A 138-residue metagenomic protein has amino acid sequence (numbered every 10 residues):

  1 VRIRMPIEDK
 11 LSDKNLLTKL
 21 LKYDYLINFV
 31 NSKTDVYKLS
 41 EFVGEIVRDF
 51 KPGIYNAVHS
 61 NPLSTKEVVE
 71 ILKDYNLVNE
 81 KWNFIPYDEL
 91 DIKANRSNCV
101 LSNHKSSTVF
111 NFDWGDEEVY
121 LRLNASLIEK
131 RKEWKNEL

Functional and structural regions predicted by a protein language model:
V1, L26-I27, A57, I85 (+1 more regions): Hydrophobic residues at beta-strand termini and immediately following loops that shape nucleotide-binding pockets
V1-K38: NAD(P)-dependent short-chain dehydrogenase/reductase
R2-I3, H59, S102: A secondary-structure boundary/capping signal
N15-K19, Y25, K38-E45, E67-I71 (+2 more regions): Alpha-helical elements of Rossmann-like donor-binding domains used by nucleotide-donor carbohydrate transfer enzymes
N31-T34, L63, L101: Residue-level signal for the nucleotide or nucleotide-sugar donor/cofactor binding architecture
V36, T65, D113-E117: Amphipathic alpha-helical segment in the mid-to-C-terminal domain of diverse UDP/GDP-sugar glycosyltransferases
F42-N98, E129-E137: Mid/C-terminal beta-alpha module of Rossmann-like enzyme folds, strongest in SDR-family dehydrogenases/epimerases
S107, N111-L138: Amphipathic terminal alpha-helices
